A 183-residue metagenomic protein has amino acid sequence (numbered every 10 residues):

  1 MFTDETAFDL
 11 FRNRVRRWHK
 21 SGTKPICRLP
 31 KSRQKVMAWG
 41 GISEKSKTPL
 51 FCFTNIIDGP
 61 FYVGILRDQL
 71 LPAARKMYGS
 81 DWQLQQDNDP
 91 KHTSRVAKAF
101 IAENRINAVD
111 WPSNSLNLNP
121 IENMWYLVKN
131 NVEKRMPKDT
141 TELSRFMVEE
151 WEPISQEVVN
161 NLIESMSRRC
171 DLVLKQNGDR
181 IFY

Functional and structural regions predicted by a protein language model:
M1-D68, Q176-N177: Extended, low-complexity cationic-aromatic segments
M1-F2, T6, I121-Y183: C-terminal anion-handling pockets and recognition modules
R28-S32, T54-F61, N88-K91, N114-L118 (+1 more regions): Conserved, non-catalytic sequence blocks in retroelement Pol enzymes and Pol-derived host proteins
V63-Q83: Short, basic/hydrophobic alpha-helical segments
K76-M77, Q83-Q85, V96, E103: Preference for well-ordered, secondary-structure-rich cores of eukaryotic proteins
Q86-N88, S94-V96, D110-V132, M166: RNase H-like two-metal-ion nuclease catalytic core shared by retroviral integrases and related mobile-element nucleases
I106-A108: Short, basic (Lys/Arg/His-rich) helix/loop patches that form interaction surfaces in the mid-to-C-terminal regions
